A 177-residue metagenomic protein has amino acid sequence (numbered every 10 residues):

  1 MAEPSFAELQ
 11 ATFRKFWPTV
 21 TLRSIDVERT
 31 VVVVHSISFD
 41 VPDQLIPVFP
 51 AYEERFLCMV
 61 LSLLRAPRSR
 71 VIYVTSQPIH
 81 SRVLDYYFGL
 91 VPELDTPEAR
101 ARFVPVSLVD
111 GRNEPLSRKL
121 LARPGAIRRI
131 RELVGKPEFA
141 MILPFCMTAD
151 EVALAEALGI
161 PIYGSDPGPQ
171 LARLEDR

Functional and structural regions predicted by a protein language model:
M1-Y52: Non-catalytic protein-protein interaction scaffold segments in large eukaryotic complex-forming proteins
A2, F6, F49-E53, D110-N113 (+1 more regions): Intrinsic-disorder-associated interaction segments
F16-T21, L57-L61, G89-L94: Intrinsically disordered, low-complexity boundary segments flanking structured domains
F16-V27, S62-R65, R129-G135: Short boundary motifs at domain starts and secondary-structure transition points
S24-V32, R68, R100, K136-E138: A short, charged/proline- and glycine-enriched loop that marks the coil->beta-strand transition at the N-terminal
S36, V74-Q77: Acidic/polar N-terminal loop/beta-strand segments that form early-domain functional surfaces
I46-P67, I72-T75: Histidine-anchored nucleotide/phosphate-binding helix
S76-R177: Conserved N-proximal alpha/beta basic substrate-recognition cap immediately N-terminal to, or forming the N-lobe
